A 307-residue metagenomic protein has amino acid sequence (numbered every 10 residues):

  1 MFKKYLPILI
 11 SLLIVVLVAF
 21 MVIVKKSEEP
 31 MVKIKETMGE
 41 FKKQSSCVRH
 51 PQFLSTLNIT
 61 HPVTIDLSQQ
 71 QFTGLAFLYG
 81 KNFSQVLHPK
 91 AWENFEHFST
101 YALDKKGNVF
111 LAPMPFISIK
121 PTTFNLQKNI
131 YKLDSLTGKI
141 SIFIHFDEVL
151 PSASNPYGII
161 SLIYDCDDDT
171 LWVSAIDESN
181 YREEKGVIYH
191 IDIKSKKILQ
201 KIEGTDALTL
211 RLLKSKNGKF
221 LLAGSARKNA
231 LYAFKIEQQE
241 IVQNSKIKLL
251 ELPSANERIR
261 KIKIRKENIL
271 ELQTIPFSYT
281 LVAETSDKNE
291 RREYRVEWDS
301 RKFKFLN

Functional and structural regions predicted by a protein language model:
Q44-T56, F95-A102, S154-I163, G204-K214 (+2 more regions): Repeated scaffold domains used in trafficking and secretory/extracellular systems, primarily beta-propellers
T60-W92, M114-L136: Beta-propeller domains
L67-Q70, M114-F116, S174-E178, E183 (+3 more regions): Short loop/turn segments immediately following the C-termini of beta-strands
S68-Q71, K120-K128, S179-G186, A226-K228 (+1 more regions): Short, solvent-exposed loop/turn segments at conserved positions within beta-propeller repeat blades
T73-F77, N125-G138, K185-K194, S286-K302: Beta-propeller blade signature
F77-N94, T137-Y157, I202-L208, N244-R258 (+1 more regions): Surface-exposed loop and turn segments in beta-propeller and other repeat-based domains that flank or scaffold
K106-N108, D167-D169, N217-F220, E267-L270: Short coil/turn segments that connect the beta-strands within blades of beta-propeller domains
S135-T137, A233-V242, S300-F303: Short loop/turn segments immediately following beta-strands, especially the blade-tip and inter-blade linker loops
